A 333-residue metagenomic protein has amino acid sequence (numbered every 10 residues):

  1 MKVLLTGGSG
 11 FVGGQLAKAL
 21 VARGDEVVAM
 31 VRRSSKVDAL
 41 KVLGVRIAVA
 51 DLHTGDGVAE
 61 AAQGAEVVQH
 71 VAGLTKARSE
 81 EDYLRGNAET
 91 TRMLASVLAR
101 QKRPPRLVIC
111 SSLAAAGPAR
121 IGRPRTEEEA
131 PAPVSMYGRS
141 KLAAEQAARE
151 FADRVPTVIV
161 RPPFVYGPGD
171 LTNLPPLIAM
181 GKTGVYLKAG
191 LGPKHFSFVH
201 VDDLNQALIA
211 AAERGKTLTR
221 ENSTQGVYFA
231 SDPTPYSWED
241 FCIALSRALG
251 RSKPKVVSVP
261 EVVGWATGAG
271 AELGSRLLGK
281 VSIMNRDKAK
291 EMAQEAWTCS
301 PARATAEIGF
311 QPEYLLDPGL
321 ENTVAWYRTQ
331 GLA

Functional and structural regions predicted by a protein language model:
V3-R23: N-terminal Rossmann NAD(P)H-binding glycine-rich loop of SDR-like oxidoreductase domains
S35, A39-K41, V45-R92, A116: NAD(P)H-binding glycine-rich loop region in Rossmannoid oxidoreductase-like domains and their noncatalytic homologs
R92-M136, V158: Conserved Rossmann-fold NAD(P)-dependent oxidoreductase catalytic core, especially the SDR/UDP-sugar
R120-V165, D170, Y186-G190: Catalytic helix-loop patch of NAD(P)-dependent Rossmann-fold dehydrogenases
D170-P176, G190-G215, Q225-F229: Substrate-positioning beta->alpha
V201, V227, T267-Q311: Conserved C-terminal active-site "lid" loop/helix of NAD(P)H-dependent oxidoreductases that clamps the redox cofactor
R214-I283, D317, E321-N322, L332: Mid/C-terminal beta-alpha module of Rossmann-like enzyme folds, strongest in SDR-family dehydrogenases/epimerases
P301-A306, Q311, L315-A333: Amphipathic terminal alpha-helices
